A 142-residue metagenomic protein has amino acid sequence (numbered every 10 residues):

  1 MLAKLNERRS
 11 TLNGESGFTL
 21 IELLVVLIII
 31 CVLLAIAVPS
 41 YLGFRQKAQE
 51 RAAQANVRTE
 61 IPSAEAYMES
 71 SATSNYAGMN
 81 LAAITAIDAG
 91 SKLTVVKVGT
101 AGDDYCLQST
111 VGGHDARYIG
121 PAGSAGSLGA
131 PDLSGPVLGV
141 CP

Functional and structural regions predicted by a protein language model:
M1-F18: N-terminal leader/signal peptides at the extreme start of proteins
T11, L42-R58, S71: Aliphatic-rich helix starts adjacent to a transmembrane/signal segment
N13-Y41: N-terminal single-pass transmembrane signal-anchor helix
E15, K47-R51, A55, L93-V96 (+1 more regions): Residues at secondary-structure transition points
P62-P142: Periplasmic/extracellular, small/polar-rich flexible segments of pilin-like filament-forming proteins
